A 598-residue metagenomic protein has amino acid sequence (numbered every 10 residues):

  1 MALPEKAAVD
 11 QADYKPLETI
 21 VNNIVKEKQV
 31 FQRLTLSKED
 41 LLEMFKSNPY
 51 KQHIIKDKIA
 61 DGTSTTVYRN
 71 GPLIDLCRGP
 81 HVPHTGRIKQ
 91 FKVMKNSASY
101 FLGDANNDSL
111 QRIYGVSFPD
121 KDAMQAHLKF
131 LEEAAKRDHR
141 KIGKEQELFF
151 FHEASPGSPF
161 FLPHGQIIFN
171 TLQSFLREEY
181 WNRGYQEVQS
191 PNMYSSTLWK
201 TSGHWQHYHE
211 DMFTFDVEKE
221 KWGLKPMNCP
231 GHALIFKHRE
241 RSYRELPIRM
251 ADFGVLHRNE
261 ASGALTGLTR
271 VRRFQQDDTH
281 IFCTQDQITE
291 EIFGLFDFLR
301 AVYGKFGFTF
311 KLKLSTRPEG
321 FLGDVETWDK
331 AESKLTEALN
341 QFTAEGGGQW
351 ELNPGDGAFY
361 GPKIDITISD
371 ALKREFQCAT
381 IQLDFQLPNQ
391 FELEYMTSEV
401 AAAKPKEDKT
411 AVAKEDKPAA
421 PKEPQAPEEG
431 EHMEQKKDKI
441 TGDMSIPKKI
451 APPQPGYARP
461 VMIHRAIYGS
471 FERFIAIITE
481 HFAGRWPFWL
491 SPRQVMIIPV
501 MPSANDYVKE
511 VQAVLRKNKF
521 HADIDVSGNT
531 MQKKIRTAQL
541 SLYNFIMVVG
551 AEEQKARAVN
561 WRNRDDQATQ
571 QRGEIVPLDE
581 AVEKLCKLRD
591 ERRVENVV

Functional and structural regions predicted by a protein language model:
M1-E260, A264-L265, T269, I281 (+4 more regions): Auxiliary tRNA-acceptor-end handling modules of aminoacyl-tRNA synthetases
M1-P4, A12, K305-S333, L490-E510 (+1 more regions): Conserved, charged catalytic cores of large soluble enzymes
A2-Q11, W199-E210, P318-K334, Y360-K373 (+2 more regions): Short glycine/threonine-rich loop-to-helix capping motif typified by GTGT followed within a few residues by an Asp-Pro
G71-K89, I168, L172-R177, Q186-V188 (+3 more regions): Conserved phosphate/anionic-ligand binding catalytic regions in large, soluble enzymes, centered on
R177, W181-E187, P191-Y194, L198 (+1 more regions): Gly/Pro-rich turn-and-neighbor structural signature
K219-K221, P230-R239, I248-D252, L256-S262 (+1 more regions): A translation/RNA-centric and nucleic-acid-associated enzymatic feature enriched in Class II aminoacyl-tRNA synthetases
K311-S315, P424, A476-S503, A558-R562: Substrate-binding beta-hairpin/strand module that engages nucleic acids
A483-R536: Generic long, charged, amphipathic alpha-helical segments
